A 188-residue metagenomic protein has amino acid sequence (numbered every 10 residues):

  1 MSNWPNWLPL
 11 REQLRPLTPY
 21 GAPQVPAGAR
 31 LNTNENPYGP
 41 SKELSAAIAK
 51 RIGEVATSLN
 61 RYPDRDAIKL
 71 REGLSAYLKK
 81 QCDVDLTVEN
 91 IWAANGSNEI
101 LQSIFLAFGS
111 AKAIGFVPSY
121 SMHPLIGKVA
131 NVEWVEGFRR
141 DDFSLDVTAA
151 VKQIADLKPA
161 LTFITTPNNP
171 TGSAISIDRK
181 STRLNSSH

Functional and structural regions predicted by a protein language model:
S2-N95, S103: N-terminal small-domain helix-loop-helix segment of the aminotransferase-like
N34-P37, S97-N98, T166-T171: Short glycine-rich anion-binding loops that position phosphate/pyrophosphate groups of nucleotides and phosphorylated
L106-I126: Conserved PLP-anchoring active-site segment centered on the Schiff-base-forming lysine
V117, E136-D141: Short beta->alpha connector loops at strand-helix junctions that form conserved, small/polar/Pro-enriched
D141-R183: Active-site phosphate-binding strand-loop segment of PLP-dependent enzymes
L184-H188: Positively charged, low-complexity/disordered segments
